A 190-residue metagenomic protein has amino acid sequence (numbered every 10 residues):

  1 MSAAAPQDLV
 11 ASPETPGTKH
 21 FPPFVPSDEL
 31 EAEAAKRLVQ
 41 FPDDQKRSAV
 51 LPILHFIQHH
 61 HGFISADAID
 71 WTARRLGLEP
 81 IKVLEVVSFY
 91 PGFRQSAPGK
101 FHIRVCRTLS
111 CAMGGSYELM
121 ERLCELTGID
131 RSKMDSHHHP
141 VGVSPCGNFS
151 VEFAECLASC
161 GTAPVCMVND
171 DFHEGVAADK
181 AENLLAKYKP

Functional and structural regions predicted by a protein language model:
S2-P190: Signature of N-terminal electron-transfer/Fe-S-associated modules in redox systems
